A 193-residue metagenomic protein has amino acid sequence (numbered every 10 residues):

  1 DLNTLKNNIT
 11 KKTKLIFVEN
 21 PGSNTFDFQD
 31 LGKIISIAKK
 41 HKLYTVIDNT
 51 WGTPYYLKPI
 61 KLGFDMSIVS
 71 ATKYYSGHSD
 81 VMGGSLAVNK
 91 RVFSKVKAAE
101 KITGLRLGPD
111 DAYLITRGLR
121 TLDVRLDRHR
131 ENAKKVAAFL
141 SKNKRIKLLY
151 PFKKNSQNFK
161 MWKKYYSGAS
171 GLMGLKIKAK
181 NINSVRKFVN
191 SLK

Functional and structural regions predicted by a protein language model:
D1-N143: Conserved PLP-enzyme active-site core in the AAT-like
K39, K147-Y150: Short beta-strand elements
L149-K193: Conserved C-terminal alpha-helix-loop-beta "cap" of PLP-dependent enzymes that closes/shapes the active-site mouth
